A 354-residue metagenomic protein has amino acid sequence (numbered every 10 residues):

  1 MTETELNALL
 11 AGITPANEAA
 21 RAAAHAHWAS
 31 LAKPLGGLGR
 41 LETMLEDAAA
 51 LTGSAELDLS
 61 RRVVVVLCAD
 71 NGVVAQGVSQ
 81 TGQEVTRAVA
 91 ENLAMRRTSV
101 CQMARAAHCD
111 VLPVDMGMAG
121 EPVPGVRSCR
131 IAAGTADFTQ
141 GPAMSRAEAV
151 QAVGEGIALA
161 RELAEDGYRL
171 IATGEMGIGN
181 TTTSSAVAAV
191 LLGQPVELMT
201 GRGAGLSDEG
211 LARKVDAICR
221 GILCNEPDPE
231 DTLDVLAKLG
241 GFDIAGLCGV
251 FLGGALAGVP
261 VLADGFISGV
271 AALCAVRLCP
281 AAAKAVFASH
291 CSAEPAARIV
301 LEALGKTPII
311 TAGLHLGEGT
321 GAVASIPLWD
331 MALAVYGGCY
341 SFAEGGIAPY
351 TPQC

Functional and structural regions predicted by a protein language model:
M1-C354: N-terminal loops that bind phosphate or other acidic moieties and the adjacent beta-alpha structural core
